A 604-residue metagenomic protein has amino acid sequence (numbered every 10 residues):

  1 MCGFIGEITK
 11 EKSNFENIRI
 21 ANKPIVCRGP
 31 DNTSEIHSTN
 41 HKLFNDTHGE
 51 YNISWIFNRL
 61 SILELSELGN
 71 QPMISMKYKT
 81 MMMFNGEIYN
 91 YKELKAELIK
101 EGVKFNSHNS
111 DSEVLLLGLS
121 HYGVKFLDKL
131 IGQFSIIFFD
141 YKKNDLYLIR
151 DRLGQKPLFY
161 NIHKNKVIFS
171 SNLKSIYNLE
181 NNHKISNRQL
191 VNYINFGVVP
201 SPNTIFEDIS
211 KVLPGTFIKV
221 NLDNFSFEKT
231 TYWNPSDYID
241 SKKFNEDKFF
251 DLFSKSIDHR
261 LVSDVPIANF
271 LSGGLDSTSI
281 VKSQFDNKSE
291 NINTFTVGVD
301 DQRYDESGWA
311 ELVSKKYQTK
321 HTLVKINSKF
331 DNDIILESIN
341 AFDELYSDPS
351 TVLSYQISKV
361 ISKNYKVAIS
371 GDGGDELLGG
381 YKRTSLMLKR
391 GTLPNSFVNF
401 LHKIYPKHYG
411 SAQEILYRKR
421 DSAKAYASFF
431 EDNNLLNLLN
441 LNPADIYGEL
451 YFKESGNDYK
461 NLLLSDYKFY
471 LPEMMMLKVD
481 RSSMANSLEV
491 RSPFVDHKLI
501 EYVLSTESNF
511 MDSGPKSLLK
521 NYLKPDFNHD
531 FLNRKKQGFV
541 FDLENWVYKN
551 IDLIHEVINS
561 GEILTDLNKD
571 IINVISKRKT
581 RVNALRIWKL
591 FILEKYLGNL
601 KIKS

Functional and structural regions predicted by a protein language model:
M1-F342, S354, P525, N568 (+1 more regions): Cysteine-centered catalytic environments shared across enzyme families
M1-F4, I20, K104, K125 (+5 more regions): Adenosyl-5′-phosphate
K92, D145-L146, K156-P157, Y177 (+4 more regions): Short catalytic/ligand-binding loop motif for oxyanion handling, primarily in non-cytosolic enzymes, centered on
S120, K359, K363, S505-S508: Short glycine/serine- and small hydrophobic-enriched flexible loop segments
D247-A268, V360-N364, A368, Y470 (+3 more regions): Phosphate/ATP-binding catalytic cores across multiple sugar-kinase/actin-like superfamilies, primarily ASKHA
L336-N340, S362, T384-L386, W546-Y548: Short low-complexity, flexible loop/linker segments enriched in glycine and/or proline with clustered acidic
E344-D348: Acceptor-substrate binding/catalytic loop of class I
Y355-E414, Y470, M476, S482-L499: Active-site adenylate/phosphate-handling loop in enzymes that bind or generate adenylated species
